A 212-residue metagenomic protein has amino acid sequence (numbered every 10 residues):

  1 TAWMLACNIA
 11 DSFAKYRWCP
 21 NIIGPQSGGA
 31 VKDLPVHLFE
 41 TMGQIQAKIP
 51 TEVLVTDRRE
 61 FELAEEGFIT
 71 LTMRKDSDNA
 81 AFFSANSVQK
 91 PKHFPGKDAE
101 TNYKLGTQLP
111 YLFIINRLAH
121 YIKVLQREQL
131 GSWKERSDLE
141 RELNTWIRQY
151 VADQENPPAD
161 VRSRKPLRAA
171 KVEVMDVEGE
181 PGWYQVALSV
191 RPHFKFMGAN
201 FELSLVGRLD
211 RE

Functional and structural regions predicted by a protein language model:
T1-E142: Long, contiguous, structured domain-core segments that constitute the functional module of a protein
V55-R59, T145-Y150, D160-K165: Short linear motifs at secondary-structure transitions and domain/linker junctions
G67-I69, E155, G182: Glycine-centered secondary-structure boundary/capping sites
L71, A80-F82, I122, A170-V174 (+1 more regions): Generic structural hydrophobic/aromatic packing signal, biased to beta-strands
K75, N144, R164-L167, E178-W183: A structural signal for short secondary-structure junctions
R127, G131-E135, R148-N156, D160 (+1 more regions): Intrinsically disordered or highly flexible coil/loop and linker segments, enriched in small and charged/polar residues
Q154-V177: Long, charged, glycine-rich C-terminal linkers/tails
K171-E212: C-terminal edge-of-domain segments
